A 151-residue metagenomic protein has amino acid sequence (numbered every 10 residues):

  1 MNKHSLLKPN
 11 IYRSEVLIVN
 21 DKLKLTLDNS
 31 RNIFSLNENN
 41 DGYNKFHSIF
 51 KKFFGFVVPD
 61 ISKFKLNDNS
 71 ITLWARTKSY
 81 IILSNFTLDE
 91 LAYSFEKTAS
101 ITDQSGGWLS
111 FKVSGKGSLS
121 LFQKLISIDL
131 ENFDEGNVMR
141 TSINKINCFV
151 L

Functional and structural regions predicted by a protein language model:
M1-L151: Basic, glycine/lysine-rich polyanion-binding surfaces/domains
